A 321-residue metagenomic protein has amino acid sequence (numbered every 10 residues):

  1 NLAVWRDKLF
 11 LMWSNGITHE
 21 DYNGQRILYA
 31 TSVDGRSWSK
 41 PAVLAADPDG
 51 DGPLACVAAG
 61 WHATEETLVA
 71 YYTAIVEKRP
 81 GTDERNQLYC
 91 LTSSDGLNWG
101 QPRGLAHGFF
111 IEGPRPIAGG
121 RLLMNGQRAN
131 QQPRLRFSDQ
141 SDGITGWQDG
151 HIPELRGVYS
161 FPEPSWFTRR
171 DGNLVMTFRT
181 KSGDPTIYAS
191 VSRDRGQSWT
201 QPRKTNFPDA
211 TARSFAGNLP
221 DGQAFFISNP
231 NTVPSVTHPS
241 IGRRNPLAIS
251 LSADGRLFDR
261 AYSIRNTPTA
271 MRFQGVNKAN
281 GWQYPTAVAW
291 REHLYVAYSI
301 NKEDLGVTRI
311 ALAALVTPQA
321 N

Functional and structural regions predicted by a protein language model:
A3-G52, W61-T211, N218-K278, A289-L294 (+1 more regions): Beta-rich carbohydrate-recognition and catalytic domains
C56-A58: Charged, often glycine-rich, active-site loop that binds/positions anionic groups
